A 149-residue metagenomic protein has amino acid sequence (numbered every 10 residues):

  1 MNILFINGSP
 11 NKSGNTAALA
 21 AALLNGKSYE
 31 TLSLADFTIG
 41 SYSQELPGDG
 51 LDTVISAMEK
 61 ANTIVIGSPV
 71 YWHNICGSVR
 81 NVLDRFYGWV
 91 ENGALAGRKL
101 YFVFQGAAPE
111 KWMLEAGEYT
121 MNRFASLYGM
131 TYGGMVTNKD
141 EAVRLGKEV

Functional and structural regions predicted by a protein language model:
M1-E91, E118, N122, S126-V149: N-terminal beta1-alpha1-beta2 submodule of the flavodoxin-like/Rossmannoid cofactor-binding fold
I6, V103-Q105: Short hydrophobic segments within beta-strands
L95-K99: A short helix->loop->beta-strand "cap" motif at the edges of active sites that frequently abuts
P109-E110: Rossmann-like dinucleotide/flavin-binding elements
M113: Rossmann-like NAD(P)(H) cofactor-binding subdomain of soluble oxidoreductases
